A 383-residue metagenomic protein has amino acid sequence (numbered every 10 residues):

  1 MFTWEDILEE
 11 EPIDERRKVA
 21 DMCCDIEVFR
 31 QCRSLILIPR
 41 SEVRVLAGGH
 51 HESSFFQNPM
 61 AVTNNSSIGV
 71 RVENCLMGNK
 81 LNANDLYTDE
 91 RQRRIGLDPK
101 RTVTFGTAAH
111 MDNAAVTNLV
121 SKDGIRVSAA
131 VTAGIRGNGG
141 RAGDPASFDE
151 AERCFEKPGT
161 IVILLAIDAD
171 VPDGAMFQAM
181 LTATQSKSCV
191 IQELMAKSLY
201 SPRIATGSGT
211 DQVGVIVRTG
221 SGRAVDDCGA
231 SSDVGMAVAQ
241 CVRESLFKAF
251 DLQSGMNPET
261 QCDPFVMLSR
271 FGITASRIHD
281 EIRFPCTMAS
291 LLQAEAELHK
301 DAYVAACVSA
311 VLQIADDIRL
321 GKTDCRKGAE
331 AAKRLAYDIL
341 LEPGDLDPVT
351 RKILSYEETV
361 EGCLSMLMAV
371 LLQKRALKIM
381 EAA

Functional and structural regions predicted by a protein language model:
M1-A383: Alpha/propeptide regions of enzymes that mature by internal proteolysis
